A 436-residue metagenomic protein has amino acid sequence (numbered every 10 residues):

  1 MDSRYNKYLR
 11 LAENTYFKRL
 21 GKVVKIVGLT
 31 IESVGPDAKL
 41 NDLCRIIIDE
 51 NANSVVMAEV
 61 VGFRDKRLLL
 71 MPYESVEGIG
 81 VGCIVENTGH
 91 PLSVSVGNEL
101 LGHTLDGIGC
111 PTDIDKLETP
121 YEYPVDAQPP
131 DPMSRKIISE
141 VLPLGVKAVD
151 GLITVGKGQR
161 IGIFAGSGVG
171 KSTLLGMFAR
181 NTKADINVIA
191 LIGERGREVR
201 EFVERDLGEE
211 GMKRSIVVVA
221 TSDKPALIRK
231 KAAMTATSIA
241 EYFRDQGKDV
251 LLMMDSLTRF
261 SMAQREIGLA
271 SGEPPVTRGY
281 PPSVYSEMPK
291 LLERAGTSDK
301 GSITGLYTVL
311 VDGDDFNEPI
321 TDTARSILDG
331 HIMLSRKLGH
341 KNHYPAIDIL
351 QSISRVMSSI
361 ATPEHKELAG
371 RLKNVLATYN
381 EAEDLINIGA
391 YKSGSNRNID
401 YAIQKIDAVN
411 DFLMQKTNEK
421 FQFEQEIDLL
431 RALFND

Functional and structural regions predicted by a protein language model:
M1-H103, I108-T112: N-terminal accessory targeting/assembly segments
S3-Y8, T88, L144-V149, A236 (+2 more regions): Phosphate-interacting basic helix/loop segments used at nucleotide- and nucleic-acid interfaces
T15, A52, E140-K147, G170 (+2 more regions): Short secondary-structure boundary/capping elements
R19, V27, L40, L100 (+6 more regions): A generic structural signal for well-ordered coil/turn residues at beta-strand boundaries that shape enzyme active-site
K25, G35, I48-E50, G62 (+11 more regions): Flexible glycine-/small-residue-rich
N53-S54, L92-V96, P111-K116, M133-S139 (+3 more regions): Active-site phosphate-binding and catalytic loops of NTP-dependent enzymes
C83-V85, E99, T112-Q159, S172-M177 (+2 more regions): P-loop NTPase nucleotide-binding/switch module
G151-L152, G158-D436: P-loop NTPase catalytic core
